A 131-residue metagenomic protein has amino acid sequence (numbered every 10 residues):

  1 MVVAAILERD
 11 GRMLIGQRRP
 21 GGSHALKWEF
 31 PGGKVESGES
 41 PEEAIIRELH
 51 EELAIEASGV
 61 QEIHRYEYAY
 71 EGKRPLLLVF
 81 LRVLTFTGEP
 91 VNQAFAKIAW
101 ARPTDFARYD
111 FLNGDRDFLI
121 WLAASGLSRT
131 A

Functional and structural regions predicted by a protein language model:
M1-L14, K34: Conserved N-terminal beta-strand and adjoining loop/helix that marks the start of the Nudix/MutT-like hydrolase domain
V2, E29, F80: Conserved beta-strand segments that form the floor/walls of ligand-binding pockets within enzyme and binding domains
R18-G21, F111: Short coil/turn segments
G22-K27, W100: A conserved beta-turn-beta hairpin within the catalytic core of GNAT-like acetyltransferases that forms part
F30-I63, R102: The catalytic Nudix box helix
E56, Y66-E89, A99: Active-site-adjacent beta-strand/loop module that shapes the phosphate/pyrophosphate-binding cleft
R82, P90-A123: NUDIX/MutT-family hydrolases
A123-A131: Generic C-terminal helix-cap and adjacent flexible tail
